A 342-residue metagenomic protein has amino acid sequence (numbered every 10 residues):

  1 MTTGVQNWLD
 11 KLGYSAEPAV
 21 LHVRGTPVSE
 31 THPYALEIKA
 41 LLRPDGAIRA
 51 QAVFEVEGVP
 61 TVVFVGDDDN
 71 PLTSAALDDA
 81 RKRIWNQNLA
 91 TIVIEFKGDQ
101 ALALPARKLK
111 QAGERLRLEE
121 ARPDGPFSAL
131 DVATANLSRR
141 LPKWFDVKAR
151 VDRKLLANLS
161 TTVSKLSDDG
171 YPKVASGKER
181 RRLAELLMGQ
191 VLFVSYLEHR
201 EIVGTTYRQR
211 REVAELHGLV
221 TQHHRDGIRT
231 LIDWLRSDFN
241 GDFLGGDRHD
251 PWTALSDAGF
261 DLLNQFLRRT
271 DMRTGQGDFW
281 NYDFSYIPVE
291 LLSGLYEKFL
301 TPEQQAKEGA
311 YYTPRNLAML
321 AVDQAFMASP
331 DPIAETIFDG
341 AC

Functional and structural regions predicted by a protein language model:
M1-P126, A133, A341: Nucleic acid-processing catalytic cores of prokaryotic defense/repair systems
G98, P123-C342: Preference for the N-terminal adenyl/adenosyl cofactor-binding alpha/beta module
